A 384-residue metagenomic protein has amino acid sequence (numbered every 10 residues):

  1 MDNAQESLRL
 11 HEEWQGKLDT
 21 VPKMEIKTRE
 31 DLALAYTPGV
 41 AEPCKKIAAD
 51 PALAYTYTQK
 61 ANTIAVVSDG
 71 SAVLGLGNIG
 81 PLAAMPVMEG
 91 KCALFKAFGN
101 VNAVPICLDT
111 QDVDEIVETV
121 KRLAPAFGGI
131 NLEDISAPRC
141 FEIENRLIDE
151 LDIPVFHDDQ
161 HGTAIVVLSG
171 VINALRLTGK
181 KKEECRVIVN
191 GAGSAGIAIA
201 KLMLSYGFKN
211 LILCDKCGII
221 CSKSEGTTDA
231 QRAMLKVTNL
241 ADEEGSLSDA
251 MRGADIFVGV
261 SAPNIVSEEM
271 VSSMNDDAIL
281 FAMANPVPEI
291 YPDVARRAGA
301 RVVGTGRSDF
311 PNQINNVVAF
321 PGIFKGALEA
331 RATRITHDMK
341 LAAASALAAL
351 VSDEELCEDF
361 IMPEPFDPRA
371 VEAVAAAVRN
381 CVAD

Functional and structural regions predicted by a protein language model:
M1-I153, A375, C381: N-terminal ligand-binding/catalytic initiation module
Y55-K60, K96-A97, R122-A124, I148-D149 (+7 more regions): Solvent-exposed alpha-helices and their adjacent loops that cap or buttress functional pockets in soluble metabolic
D69-S71, I79, L108-D109, D134-A137 (+5 more regions): Short, ordered loop/turn segments at secondary-structure junctions
L74, I79-K96, H157, H161 (+1 more regions): Glycine-rich phosphate/diphosphate-binding loop of Rossmann-like nucleotide-binding domains
P105, N131-D134, V155-D158, V189 (+4 more regions): General beta-strand structural signal in soluble alpha/beta enzymes
D158-D159, K180, A282-A383: Adenosine-phosphate binding glycine-rich loop
R232-V302, R307-D309: Rossmann-like adenosine-cofactor binding region
